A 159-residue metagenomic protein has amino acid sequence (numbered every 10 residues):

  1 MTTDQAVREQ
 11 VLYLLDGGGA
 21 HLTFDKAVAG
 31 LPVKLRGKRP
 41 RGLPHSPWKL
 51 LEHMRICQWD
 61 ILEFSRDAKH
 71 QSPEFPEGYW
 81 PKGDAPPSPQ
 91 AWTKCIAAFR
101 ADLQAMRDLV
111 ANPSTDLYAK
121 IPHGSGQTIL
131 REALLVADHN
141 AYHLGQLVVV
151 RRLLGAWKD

Functional and structural regions predicted by a protein language model:
T2-D4, R8-H21, D25-V28, V33-K82 (+1 more regions): Short, contiguous alpha-helical
G83-K120, R131-V136: Acidic/histidine-rich alpha-helical segments that form the ligand environment of transition-metal centers
